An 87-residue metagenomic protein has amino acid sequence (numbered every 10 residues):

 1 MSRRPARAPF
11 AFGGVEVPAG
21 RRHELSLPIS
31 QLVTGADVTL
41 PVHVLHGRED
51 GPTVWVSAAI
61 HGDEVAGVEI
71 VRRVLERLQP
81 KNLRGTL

Functional and structural regions predicted by a protein language model:
M1-L87: Structured catalytic-domain cores with a bias toward divalent-metal coordination
